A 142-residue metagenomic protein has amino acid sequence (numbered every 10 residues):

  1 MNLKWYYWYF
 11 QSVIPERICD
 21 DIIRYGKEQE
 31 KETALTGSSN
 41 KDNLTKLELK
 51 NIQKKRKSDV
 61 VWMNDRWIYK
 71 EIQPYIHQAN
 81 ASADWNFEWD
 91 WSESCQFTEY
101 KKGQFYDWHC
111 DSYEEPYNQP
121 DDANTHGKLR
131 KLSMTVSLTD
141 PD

Functional and structural regions predicted by a protein language model:
M1-D142: Fe(II)/2-oxoglutarate oxygenase catalytic core
